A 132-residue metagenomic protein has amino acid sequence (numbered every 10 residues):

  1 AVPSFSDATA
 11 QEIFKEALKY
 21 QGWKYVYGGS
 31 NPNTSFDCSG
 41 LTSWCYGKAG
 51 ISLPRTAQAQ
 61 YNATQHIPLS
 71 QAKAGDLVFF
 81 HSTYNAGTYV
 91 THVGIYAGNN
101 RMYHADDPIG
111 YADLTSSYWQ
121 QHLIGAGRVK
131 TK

Functional and structural regions predicted by a protein language model:
A1-K24, S70, Q120-K132: Intrinsically disordered, low-complexity, Pro/Ser/Thr/Asn/Gly/Ala-rich spacer/linker segments adjacent to signal
S6-T9, T34, A86, T115 (+1 more regions): Residue-level signature of the cytosolic catalytic core of signaling kinases
W23-A74: Catalytic cysteine-centered active-site loop
Y89-K132: Aromatic- and glycine-rich peptidoglycan recognition patches
